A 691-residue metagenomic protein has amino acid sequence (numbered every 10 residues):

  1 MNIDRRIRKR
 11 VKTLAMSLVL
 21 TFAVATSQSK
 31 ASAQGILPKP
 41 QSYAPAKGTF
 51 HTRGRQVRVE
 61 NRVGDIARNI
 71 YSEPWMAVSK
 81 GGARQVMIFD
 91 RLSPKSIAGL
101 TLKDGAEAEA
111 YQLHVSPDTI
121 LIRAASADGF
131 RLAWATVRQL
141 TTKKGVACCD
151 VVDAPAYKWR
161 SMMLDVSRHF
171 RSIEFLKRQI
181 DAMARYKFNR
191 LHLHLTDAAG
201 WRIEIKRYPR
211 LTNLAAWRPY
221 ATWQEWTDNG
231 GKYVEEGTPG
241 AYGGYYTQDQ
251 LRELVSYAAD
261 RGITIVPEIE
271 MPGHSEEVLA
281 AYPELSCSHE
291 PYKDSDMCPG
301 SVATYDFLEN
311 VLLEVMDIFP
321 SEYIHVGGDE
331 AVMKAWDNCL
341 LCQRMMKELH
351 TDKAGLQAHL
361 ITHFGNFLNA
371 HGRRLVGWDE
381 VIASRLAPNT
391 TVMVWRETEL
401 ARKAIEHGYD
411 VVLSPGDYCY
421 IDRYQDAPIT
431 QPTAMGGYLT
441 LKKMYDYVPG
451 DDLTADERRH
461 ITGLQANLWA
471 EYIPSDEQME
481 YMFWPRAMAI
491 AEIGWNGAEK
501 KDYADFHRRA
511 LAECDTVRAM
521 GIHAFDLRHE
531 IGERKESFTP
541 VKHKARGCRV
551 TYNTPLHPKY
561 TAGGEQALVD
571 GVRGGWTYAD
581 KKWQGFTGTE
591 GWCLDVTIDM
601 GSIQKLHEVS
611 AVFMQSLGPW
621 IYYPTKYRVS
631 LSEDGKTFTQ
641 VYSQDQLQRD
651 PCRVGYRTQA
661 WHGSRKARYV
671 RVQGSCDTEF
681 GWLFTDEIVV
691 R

Functional and structural regions predicted by a protein language model:
M1-K9: N-terminal secretory signal peptides that target proteins for export/translocation
R10, T21, Q28-K158, R374-W378 (+6 more regions): Acidic, contiguous N-terminal accessory segments
A15-A25: Bacterial N-terminal signal peptides
G105-Y305, V311-Y323, H363, F367 (+1 more regions): Feature activates predominantly on carbohydrate-active enzymes
V278, E284-S288, Y292-P388, W395-E397 (+1 more regions): Active-site neighborhood of glycoside hydrolase catalytic domains
L375-P388, R396-P540: Flexible, acidic glycine-rich loops studded with aromatic residues
T539-G575: Predominantly extracellular/luminal regions of secreted and cell-surface proteins, especially disulfide-bonded
W576-Y642, R653-R691: Aromatic, loop-rich ligand-recognition surfaces of beta-strand-rich domains
